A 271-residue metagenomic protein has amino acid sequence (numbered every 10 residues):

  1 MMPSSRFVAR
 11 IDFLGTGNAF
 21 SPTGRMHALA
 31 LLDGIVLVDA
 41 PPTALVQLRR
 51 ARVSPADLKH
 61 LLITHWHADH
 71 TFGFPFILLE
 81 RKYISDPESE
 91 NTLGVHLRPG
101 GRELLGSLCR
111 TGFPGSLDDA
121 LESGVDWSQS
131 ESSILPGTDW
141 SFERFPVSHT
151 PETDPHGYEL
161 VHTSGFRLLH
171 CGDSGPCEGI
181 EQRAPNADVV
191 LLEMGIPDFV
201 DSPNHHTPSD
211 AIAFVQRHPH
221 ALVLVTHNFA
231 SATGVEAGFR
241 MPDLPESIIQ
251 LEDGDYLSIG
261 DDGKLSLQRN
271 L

Functional and structural regions predicted by a protein language model:
M2-A51, D154-G172, V189: Conserved beta-strand hairpin/beta-sheet module of binuclear metal-dependent hydrolase folds, prominently
T16-N18, I35, W66, G100 (+5 more regions): Active-site metal-binding loops of divalent metal-dependent hydrolases
S21-P22, P99, E122, D126-P185 (+1 more regions): Active-site-proximal loop/helix segment associated with metal-binding centers of metalloenzymes
L31, P55, A184-P185: A short, aliphatic-rich alpha-helical micro-motif
L37-P41, K59-H65, G73, R98 (+4 more regions): Active-site neighborhood of phospho(di)ester-bond hydrolases with catalytic His/Asp-centered motifs
L45-G94, D188-V189: Active-site metal-binding motif and surrounding structural segment of the metallo-beta-lactamase
E90-D154, I249-G254, I259-G260, L267-Q268: Metallo-beta-lactamase
G175-D262: Cap/insert and terminal regions of metallo-dependent hydrolase folds
